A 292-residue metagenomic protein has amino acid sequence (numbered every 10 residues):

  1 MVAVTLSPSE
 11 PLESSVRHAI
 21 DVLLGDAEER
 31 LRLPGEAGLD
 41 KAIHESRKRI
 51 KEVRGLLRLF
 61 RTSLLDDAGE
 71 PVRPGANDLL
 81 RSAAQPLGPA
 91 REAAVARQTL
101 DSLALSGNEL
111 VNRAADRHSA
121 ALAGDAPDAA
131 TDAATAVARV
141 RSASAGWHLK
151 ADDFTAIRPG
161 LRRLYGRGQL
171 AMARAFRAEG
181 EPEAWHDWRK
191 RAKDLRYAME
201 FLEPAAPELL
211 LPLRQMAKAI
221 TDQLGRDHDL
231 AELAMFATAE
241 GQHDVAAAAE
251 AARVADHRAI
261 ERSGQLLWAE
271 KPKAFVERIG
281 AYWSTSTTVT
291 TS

Functional and structural regions predicted by a protein language model:
M1-S292: Function-determining surface determinants
